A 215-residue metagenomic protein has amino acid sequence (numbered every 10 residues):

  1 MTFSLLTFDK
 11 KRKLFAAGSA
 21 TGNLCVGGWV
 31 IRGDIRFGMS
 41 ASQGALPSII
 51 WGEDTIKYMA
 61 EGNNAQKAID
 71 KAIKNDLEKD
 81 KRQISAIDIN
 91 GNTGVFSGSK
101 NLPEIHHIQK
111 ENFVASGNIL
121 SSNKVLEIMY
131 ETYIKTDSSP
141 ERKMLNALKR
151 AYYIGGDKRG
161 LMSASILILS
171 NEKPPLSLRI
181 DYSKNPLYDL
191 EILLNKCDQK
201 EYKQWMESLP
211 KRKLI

Functional and structural regions predicted by a protein language model:
M1-I215: N-terminal nucleophile
